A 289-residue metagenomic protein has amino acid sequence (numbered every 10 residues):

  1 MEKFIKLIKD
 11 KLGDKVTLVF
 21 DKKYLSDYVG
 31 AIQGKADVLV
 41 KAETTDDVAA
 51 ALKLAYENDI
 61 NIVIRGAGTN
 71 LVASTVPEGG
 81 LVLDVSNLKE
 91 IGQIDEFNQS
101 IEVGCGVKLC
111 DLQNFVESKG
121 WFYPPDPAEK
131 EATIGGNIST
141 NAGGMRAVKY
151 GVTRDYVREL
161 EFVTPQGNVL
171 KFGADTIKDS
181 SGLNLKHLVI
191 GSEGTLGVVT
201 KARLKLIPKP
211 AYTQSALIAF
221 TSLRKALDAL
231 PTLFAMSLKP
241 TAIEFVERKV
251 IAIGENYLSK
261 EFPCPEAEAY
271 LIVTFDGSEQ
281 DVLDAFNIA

Functional and structural regions predicted by a protein language model:
M1-A289: Noncatalytic alpha-helical scaffold of FAD-dependent oxidoreductases
